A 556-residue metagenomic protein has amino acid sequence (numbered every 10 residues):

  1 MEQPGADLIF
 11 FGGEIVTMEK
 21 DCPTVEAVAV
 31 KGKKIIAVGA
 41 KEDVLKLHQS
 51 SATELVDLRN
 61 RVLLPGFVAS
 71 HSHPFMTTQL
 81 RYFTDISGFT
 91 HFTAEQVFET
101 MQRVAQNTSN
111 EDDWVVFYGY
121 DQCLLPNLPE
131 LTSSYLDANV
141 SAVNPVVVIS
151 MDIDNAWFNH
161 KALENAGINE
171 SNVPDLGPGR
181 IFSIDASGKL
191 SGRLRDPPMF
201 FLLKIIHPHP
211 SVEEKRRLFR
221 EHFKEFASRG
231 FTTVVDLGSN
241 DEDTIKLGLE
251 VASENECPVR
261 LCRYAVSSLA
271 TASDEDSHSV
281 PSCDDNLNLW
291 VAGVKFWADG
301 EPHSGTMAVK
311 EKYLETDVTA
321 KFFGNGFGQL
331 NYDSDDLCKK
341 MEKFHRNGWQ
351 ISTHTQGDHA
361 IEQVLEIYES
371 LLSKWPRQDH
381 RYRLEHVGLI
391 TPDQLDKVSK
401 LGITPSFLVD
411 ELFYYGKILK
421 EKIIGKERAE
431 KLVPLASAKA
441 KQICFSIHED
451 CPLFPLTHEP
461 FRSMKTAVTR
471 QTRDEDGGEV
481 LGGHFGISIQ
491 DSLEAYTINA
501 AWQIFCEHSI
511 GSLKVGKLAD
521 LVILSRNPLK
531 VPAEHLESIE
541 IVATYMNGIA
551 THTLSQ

Functional and structural regions predicted by a protein language model:
E2-G12, V16, K20-D276, A292 (+6 more regions): Divalent metal-binding segments
E14-V16, K33-I35, W502, L521-V522 (+1 more regions): Short beta-strand segments in beta-sandwich/barrel cores
A37-V38, F117, L521-L524, T553: A generic structural signal for residues embedded in beta-strands
V251-E254, V280-N286, W375-R377, V398-K400: Acidic (Asp/Glu)-rich catalytic clusters
S282-C283, V531-L536: Short proline/glycine-enriched turn/loop segments at secondary-structure junctions
E342-S352, H359-Y382, H386-V387, P392-D396 (+2 more regions): His/Asp/Glu-enriched, well-ordered alpha-helical/loop segment that forms or immediately abuts the divalent-metal
T404: Ligand-binding beta-strand-loop-alpha-helix segment within the catalytic cores of soluble metabolic enzymes
I541-Q556: Short peripheral tails and domain-boundary helices/loops at the edges of structured domains
